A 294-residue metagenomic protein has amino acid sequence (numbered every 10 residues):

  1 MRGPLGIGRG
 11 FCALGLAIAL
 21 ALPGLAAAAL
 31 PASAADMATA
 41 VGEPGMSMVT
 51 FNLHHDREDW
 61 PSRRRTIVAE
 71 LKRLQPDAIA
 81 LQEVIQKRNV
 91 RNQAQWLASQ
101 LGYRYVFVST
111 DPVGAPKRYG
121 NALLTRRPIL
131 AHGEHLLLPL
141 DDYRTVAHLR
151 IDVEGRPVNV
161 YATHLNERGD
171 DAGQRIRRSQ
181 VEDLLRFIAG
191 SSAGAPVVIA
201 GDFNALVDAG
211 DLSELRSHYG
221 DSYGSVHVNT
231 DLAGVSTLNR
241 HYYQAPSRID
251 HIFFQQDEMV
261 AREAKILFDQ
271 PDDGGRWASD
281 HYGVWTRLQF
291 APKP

Functional and structural regions predicted by a protein language model:
R2, R9-A13, I18, L22 (+3 more regions): N-terminal, active-site-proximal structural segment of metallo-dependent hydrolase catalytic domains
A29-A38, A189-V197, A205-P294: Metal-dependent phosphoester-hydrolase catalytic domains
M46-L53, I67-V90, L124, L149 (+4 more regions): Active-site beta-strand/loop signature of hydrolases that rely on acidic residues for catalysis
H55-P61, G133, D231-A233: Short, solvent-exposed loop/turn elements at domain surfaces
D59-S62, L136-L137, D171-I176: Short, solvent-exposed loop/turn segments at secondary-structure boundaries
W60, A78, Q82-L165, V260-L267: Structured beta-strand-rich core segments of catalytic domains in phosphoester-bond hydrolases
K72-P76, A98-G102, I129, A189-A193 (+1 more regions): Sec-exported extracytoplasmic/periplasmic mature domains
H164-L184, V207-R216: Active-site-proximal segments of metal-dependent phosphoesterases and phosphodiesterases across multiple
